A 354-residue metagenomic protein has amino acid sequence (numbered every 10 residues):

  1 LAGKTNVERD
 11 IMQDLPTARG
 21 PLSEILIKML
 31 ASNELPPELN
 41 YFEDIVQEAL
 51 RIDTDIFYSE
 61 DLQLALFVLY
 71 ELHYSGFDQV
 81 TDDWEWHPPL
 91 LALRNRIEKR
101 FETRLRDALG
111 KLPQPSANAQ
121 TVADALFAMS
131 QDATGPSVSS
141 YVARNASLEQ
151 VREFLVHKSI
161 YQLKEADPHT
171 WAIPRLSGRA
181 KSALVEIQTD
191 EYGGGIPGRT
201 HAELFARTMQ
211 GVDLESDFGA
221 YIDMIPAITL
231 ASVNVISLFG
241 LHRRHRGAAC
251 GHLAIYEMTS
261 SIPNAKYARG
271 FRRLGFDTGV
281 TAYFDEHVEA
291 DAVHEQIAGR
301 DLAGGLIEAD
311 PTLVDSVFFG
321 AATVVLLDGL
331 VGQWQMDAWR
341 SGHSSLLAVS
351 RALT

Functional and structural regions predicted by a protein language model:
A2-T354: Non-heme di-metal
